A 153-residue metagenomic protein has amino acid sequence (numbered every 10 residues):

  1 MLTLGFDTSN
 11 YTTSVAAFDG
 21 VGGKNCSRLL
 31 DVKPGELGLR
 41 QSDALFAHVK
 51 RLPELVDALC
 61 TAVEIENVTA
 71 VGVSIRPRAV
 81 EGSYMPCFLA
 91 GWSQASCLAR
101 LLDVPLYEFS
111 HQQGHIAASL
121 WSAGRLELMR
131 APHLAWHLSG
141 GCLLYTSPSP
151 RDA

Functional and structural regions predicted by a protein language model:
T3-F6, A70-G72, H133-H137: Short glycine-aspartate micro-motif
T8-F46: Short glycine-rich, Thr/Ser-proximal phosphate-binding strand/loop in the N-terminal lobe of ATP-dependent enzymes
F18-G23, P86-C97, L102, S122-M129: A glycine- and small-aliphatic-rich helix-loop capping segment at beta-alpha/alpha-beta transitions that lines
L29, G38-I65: Conserved phosphate-binding loops in N-terminal lobes of ATP-dependent enzymes of the actin/Hsp70/sugar-kinase
D57-S96: Short beta-strand-loop/turn "lid" adjacent to the catalytic site in phosphate-handling enzymes
V104-L134: Conserved phosphate-binding catalytic cores of ATP/NTP-utilizing and phosphoryl-transfer enzymes
Y145-A153: Single conserved hydrophobic/aromatic residue that forms the stacking wall/gate of nucleotide- or nucleobase-binding
